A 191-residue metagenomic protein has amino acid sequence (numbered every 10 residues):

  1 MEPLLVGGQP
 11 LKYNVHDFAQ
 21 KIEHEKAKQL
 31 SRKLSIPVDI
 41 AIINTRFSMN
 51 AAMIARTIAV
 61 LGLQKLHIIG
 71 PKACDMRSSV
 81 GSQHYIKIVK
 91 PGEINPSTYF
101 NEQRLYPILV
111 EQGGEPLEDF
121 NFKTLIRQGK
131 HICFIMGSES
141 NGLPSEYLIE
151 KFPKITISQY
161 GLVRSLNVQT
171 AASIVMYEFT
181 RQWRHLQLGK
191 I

Functional and structural regions predicted by a protein language model:
M1-I191: Post-transcriptional modification and biogenesis factors for structured RNAs of the translation apparatus
